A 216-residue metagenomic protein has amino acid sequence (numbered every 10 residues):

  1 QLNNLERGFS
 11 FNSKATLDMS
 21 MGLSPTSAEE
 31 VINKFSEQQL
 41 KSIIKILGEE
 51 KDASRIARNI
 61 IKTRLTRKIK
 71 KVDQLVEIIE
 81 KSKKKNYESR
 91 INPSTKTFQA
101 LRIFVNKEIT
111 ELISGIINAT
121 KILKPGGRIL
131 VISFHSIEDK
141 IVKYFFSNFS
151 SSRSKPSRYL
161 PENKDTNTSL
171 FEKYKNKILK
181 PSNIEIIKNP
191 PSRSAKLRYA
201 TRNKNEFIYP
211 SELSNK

Functional and structural regions predicted by a protein language model:
Q1-K216: S-adenosyl-L-methionine-dependent methyltransferase catalytic core, i.e., the SAM/SAH-binding region
